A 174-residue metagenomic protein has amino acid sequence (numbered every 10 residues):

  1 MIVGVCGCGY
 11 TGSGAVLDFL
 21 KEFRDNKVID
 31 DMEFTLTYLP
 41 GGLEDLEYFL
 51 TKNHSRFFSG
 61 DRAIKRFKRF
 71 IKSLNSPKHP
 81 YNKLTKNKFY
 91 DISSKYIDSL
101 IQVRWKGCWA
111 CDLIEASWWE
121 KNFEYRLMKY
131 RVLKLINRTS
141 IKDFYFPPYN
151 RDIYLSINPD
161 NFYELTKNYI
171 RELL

Functional and structural regions predicted by a protein language model:
M1-P159: PAPS-dependent sulfotransferase catalytic core
D152-L174: Conserved helicase/translocase P-loop NTPase motor core
